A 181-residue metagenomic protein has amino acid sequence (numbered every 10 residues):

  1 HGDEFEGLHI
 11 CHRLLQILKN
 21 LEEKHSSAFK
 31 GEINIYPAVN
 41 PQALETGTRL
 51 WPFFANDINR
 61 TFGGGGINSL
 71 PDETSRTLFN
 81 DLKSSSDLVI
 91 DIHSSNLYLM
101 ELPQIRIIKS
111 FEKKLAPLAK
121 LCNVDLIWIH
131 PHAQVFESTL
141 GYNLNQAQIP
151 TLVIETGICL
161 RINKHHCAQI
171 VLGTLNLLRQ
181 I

Functional and structural regions predicted by a protein language model:
H1-I181: Structured catalytic-domain cores with a bias toward divalent-metal coordination
